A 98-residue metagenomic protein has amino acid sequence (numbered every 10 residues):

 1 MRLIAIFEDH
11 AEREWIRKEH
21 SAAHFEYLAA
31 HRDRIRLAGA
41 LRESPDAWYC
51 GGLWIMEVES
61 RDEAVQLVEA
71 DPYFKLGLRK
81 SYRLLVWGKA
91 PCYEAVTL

Functional and structural regions predicted by a protein language model:
M1-L98: Conserved, structured core segments of small domains
